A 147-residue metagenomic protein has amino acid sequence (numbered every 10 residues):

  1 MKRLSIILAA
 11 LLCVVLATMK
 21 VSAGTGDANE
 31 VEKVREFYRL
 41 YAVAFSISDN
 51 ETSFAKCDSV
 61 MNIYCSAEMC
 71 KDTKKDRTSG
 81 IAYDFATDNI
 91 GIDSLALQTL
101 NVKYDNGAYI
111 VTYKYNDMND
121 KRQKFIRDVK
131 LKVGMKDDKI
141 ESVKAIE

Functional and structural regions predicted by a protein language model:
M1-G26: Bacterial Sec-dependent N-terminal signal peptides
G26-D49: Short, aromatic-enriched amphipathic alpha-helices that serve as compact interaction elements
V31-R35, Y113, K130-K132, A145: Generic alpha-helical hydrophobic packing signal
I47-D76: Short, well-ordered alpha-helical segments enriched in acidic and aromatic residues
E51, D120-Q123: Short consensus segments that form the blades of beta-propeller domains, in both extracellular/periplasmic
K75-K121: Surface-exposed, charged secondary-structure patches
R122-E147: Short beta-strand edge/turn micro-motifs at domain boundaries
